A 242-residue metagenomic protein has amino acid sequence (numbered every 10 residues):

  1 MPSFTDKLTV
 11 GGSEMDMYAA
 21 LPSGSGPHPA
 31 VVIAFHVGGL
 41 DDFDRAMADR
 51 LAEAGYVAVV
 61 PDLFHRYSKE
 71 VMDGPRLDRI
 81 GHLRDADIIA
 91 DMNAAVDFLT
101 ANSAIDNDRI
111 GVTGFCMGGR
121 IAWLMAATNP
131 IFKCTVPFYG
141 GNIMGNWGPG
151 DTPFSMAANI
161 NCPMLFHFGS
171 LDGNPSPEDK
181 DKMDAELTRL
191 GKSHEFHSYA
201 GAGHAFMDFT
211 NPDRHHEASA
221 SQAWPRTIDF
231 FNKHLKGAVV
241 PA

Functional and structural regions predicted by a protein language model:
T5-I105, T152-P153, F206-N211: Serine-hydrolase catalytic machinery in alpha/beta-hydrolase-like enzymes
Y56, L63, G140, Y199-G201: Active-site loop/turn elements of alpha/beta-hydrolase fold enzymes, especially the short glycine-/histidine-rich
V59-P61, P137, F166, F196: Hydrophobic residues in well-ordered beta-strands that form the structural core
Y67-V71, N142-W147, N174: A short beta-to-alpha transition loop/helix N-cap that caps and shapes the active-site region
A94-N159: Primarily recognizes the serine-hydrolase "nucleophile elbow" in alpha/beta-hydrolase and SGNH/GDSL folds
I160, F166-F168: Short beta-strand/loop motif that positions the catalytic acidic residue of the alpha/beta-hydrolase fold
G173-K182: Conserved alpha/beta-hydrolase "acid-adjacent" motif
T188-A242: C-terminal catalytic histidine-bearing segment of alpha/beta-hydrolase fold enzymes
